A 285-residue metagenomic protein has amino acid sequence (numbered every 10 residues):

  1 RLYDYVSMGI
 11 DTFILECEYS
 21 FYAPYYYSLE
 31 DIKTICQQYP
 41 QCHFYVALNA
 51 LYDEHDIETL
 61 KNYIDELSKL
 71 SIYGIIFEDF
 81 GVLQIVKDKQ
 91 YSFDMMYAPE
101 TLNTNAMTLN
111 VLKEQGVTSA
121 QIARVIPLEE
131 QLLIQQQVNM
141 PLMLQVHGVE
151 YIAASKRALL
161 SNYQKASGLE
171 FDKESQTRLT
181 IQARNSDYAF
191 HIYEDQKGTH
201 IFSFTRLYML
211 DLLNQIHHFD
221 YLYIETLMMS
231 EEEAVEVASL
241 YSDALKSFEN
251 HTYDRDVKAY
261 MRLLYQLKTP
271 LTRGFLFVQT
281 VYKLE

Functional and structural regions predicted by a protein language model:
R1-N103, Q121-E285: Active-site pocket-lining/capping segments in soluble small-molecule metabolic enzymes
N105-M107: Conserved nucleotide-cofactor-binding alpha/beta core module
G116-V117: As written
